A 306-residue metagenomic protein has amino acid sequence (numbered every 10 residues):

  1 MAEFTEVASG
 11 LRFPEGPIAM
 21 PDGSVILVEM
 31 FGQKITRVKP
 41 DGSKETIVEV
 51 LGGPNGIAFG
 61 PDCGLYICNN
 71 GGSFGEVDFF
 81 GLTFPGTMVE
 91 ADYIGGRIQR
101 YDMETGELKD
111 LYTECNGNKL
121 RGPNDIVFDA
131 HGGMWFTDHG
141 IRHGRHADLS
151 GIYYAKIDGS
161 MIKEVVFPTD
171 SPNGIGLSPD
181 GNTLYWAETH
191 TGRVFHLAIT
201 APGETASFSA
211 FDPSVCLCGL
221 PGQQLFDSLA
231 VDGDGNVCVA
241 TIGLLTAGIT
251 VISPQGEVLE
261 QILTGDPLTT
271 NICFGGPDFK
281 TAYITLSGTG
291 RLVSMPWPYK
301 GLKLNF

Functional and structural regions predicted by a protein language model:
M1-F306: Sequence-structural signature of mature extracellular/luminal beta-sheet repeat domains, prominently beta-propellers
